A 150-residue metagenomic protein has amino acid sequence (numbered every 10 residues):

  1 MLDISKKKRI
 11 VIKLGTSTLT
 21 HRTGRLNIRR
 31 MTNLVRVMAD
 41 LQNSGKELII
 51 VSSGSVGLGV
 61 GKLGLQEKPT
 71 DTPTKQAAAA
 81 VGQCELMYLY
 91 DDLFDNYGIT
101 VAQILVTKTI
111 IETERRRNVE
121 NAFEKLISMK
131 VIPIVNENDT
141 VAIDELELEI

Functional and structural regions predicted by a protein language model:
M1-I150: Nucleotide/pyrophosphate-binding catalytic subdomain
